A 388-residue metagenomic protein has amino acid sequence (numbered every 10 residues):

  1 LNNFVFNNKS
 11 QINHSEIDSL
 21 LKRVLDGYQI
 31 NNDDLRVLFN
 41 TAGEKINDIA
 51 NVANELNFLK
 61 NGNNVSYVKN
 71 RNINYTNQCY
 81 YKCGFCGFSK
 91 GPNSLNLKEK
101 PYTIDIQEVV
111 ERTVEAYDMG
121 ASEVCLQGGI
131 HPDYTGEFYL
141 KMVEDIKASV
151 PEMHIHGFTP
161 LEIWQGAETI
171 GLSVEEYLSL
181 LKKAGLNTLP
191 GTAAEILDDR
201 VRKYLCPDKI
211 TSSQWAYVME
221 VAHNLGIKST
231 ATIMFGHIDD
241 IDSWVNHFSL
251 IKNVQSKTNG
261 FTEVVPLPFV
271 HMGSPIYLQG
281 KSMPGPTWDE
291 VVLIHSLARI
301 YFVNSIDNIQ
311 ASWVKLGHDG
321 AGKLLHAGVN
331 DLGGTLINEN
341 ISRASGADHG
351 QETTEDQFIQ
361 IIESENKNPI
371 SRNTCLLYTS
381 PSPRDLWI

Functional and structural regions predicted by a protein language model:
L1-L21: Charged, compositionally biased N-terminal leader segments and the immediate start of the first structured element
D48-N93, P101-Q127: N-terminal pre-triad scaffold of radical SAM enzymes
T113, L140-E144, L178, A216-M219 (+4 more regions): Generic structural signal for well-ordered alpha-helices, preferentially at hydrophobic/aromatic core positions
M119-M219, N224-A231, H237, N308: Conserved SAM/AdoMet-binding glycine-rich loop
V150, K183-A194, S213-P275, W288-D319 (+2 more regions): Conserved C-terminal portion of the radical SAM core fold that forms the substrate/S-adenosylmethionine-binding
A344-I359: C-terminal helical cap(s) of enzyme catalytic domains, especially alpha/beta-barrels
Y378-P383: Conserved small/polar residues in nucleotide/adenosyl-binding loops
